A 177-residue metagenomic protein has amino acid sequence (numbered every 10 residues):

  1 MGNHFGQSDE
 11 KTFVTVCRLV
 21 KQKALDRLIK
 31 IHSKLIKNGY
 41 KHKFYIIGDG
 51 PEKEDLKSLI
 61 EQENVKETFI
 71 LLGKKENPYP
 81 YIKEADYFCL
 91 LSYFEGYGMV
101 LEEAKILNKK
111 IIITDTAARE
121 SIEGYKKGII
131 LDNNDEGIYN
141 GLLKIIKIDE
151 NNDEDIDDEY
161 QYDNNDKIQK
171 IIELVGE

Functional and structural regions predicted by a protein language model:
K11-K34, P51-K57, M99: A conserved mid-protein helix/loop that constitutes part of the nucleotide-sugar donor-binding site
K57-G73: Nucleotide-activated donor-binding/catalytic signature segment of Leloir-type glycosyltransferases, i.e., the conserved
K74, Y93: Aromatic "clamp/platform" in nucleotide-sugar-dependent glycosyltransferases that forms part of the donor/acceptor
Y79, Y97-I106, E120: Short alpha-helical segment that forms part of, or immediately flanks, the ligand-binding pocket in carbohydrate-active
K110-T114: Short hydrophobic beta-strand element within catalytic cores of glycosyltransferases and related nucleotide-activated
D115, Y125-E136, L143-D149: Conserved acidic donor-binding segment of nucleotide-sugar-dependent glycosyltransferases
E150-E177: A charged, aromatic-enriched C-terminal amphipathic alpha-helix characteristic of glycosyltransferases across folds
